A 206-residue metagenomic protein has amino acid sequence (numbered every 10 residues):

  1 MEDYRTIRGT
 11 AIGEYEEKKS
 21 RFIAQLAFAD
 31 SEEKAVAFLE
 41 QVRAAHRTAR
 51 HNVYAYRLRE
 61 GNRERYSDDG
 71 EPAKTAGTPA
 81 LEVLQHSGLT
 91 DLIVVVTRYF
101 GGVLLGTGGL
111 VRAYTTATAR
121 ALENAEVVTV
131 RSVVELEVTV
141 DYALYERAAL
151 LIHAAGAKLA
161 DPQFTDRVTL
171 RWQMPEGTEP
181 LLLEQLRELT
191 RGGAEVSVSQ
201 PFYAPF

Functional and structural regions predicted by a protein language model:
M1-T75, S197-F206: C-terminal regulatory domains involved in ligand/effector binding and gene-expression control
A24-Q25, V53-Y54, D91-V94, E135-E137 (+1 more regions): Structural motif
A76-N124: Active-site beta-strand/loop microenvironment that shapes enzyme catalytic pockets
E126-L144, W172: Short glycine-/aliphatic-rich beta-strand segments at the starts of folded cytosolic domains
T139-K158: Short amphipathic alpha-helix segments
A149-A154, L181-T190: Short amphipathic alpha-helices in soluble, non-transmembrane regions that often serve as interface/regulatory elements
L159-Q163, T190-F206: Conserved short beta-strand edge segments in small beta-sheet-based binding/regulatory domains
W172-L181: Terminal, non-globular segments
